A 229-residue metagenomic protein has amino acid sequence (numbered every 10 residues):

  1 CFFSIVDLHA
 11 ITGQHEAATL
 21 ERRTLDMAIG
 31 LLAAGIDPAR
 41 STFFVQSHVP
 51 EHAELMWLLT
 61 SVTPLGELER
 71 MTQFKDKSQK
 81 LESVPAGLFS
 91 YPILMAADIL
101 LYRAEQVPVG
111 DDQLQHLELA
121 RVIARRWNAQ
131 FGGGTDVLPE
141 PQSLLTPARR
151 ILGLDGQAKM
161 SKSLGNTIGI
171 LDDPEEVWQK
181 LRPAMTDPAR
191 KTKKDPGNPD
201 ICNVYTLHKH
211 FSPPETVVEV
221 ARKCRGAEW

Functional and structural regions predicted by a protein language model:
C1-A97: N-terminal Rossmann-like or analogous alpha/beta NTP/dinucleotide-binding catalytic cores that position adenine
A28, G35, T63-G66, A104 (+2 more regions): A generic secondary-structure signal for well-formed alpha-helical elements
L31, L59, D112, Q157 (+1 more regions): Divalent metal-coordination and catalytic microenvironments
L55, F89-P92, H116, V177 (+1 more regions): Catalytic-loop motifs flanking and including active-site residues across diverse enzymes
L65-E69, L101-P108, S212-V220: Short helix-capping/linker segments at secondary-structure and domain boundaries
T72-K80, P108-H116, L138-Q142, V218-E228: Short alpha-helical "patches" and their helix-cap loops
E82-W127, F131, L152: Internal, conserved structured core segments that host functional sites
R121-W229: Conserved nucleotide- and phosphate/pyrophosphate-binding catalytic cores in adenylate/nucleotidyl-handling enzymes
